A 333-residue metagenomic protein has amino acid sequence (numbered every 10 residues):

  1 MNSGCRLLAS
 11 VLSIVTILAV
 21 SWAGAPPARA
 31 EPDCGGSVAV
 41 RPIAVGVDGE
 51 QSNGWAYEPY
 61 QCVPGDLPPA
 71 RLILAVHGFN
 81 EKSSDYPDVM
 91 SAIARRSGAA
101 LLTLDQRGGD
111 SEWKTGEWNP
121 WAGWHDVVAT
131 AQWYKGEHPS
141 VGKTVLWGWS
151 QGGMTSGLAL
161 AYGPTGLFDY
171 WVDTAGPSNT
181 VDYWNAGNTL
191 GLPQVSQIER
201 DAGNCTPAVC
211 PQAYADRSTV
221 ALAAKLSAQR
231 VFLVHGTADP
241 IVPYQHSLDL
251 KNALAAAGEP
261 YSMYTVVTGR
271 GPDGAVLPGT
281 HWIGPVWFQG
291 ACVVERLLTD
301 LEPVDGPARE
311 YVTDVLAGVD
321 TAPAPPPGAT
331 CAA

Functional and structural regions predicted by a protein language model:
E31-G65: N-terminal cap/lid segment of alpha/beta-hydrolase-fold proteins
L67-A70, V76-E112, V181: Short substrate-entry loop that stabilizes the transition state in hydrolases
E117-H138: Alpha/beta-hydrolase active-site loop
W133-E137, G142-T189: Primarily recognizes the serine-hydrolase "nucleophile elbow" in alpha/beta-hydrolase and SGNH/GDSL folds
D182-L222: Mobile cap/lid helix-loop segments that gate and shape the active-site cleft of serine hydrolases
L226, L233-H235, D239: Short beta-strand/loop motif that positions the catalytic acidic residue of the alpha/beta-hydrolase fold
P240-H246: Conserved alpha/beta-hydrolase "acid-adjacent" motif
L248-A333: C-terminal catalytic histidine-bearing segment of alpha/beta-hydrolase fold enzymes
